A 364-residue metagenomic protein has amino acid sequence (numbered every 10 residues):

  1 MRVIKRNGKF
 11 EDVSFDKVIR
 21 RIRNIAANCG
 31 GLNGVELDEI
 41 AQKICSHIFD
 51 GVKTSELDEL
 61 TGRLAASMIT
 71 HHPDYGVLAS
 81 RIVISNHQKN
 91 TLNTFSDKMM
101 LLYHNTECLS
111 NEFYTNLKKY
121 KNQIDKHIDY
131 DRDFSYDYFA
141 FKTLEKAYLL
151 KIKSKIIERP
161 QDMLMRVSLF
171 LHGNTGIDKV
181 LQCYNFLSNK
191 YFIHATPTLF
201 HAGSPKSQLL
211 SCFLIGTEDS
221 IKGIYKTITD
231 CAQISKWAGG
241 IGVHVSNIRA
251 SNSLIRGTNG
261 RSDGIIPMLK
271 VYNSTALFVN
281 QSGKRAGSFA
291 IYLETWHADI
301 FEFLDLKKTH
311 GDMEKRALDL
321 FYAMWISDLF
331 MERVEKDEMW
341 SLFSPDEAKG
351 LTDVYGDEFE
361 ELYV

Functional and structural regions predicted by a protein language model:
M1-V364: Extended catalytic cores of very large enzyme megasubunits
